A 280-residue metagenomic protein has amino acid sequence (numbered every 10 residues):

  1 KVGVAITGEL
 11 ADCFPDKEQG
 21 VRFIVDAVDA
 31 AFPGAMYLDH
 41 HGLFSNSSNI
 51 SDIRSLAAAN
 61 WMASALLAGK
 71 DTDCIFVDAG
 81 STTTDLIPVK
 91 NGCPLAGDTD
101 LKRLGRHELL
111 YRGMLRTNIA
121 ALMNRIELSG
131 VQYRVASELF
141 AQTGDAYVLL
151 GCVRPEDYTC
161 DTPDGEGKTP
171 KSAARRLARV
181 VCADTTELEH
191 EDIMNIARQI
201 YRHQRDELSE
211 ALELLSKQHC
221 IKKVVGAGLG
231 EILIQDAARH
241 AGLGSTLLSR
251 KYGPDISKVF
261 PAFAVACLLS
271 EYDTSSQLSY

Functional and structural regions predicted by a protein language model:
K1-V77, I87-Y280: Nucleotide/phosphate-binding catalytic cleft detector across ATP-hydrolyzing and phosphate-transferring enzymes
T82: Conserved Rossmann-like nucleotide-cofactor binding loop
